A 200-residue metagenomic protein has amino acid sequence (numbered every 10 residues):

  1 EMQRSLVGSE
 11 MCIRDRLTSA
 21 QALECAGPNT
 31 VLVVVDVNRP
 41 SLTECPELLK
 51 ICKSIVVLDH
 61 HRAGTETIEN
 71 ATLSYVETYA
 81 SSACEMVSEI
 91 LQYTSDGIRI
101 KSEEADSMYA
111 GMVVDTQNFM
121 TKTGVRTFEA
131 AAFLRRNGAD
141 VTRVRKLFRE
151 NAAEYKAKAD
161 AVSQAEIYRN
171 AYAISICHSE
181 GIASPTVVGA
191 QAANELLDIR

Functional and structural regions predicted by a protein language model:
E1, S5, S9, L23-V31 (+2 more regions): Hydrophobic helix-and-loop "lid/oligomerization" segment in the mid-to-C-terminal part of catalytic domains
E1, S5, S9-K50: N-terminal small/polar loop signature for handling phosphorylated ligands or for N-terminal nucleophile
I13, K50-V56, Y93, R126: A glycine- and small-aliphatic-rich helix-loop capping segment at beta-alpha/alpha-beta transitions that lines
A20-L23, T43-E47, S74-E77, G97-R99 (+2 more regions): A generic local secondary-structure boundary/capping motif
V31-V33, S54-L58, L73-V76, A173: Hydrophobic/aromatic beta-strand patches that form the interior of the parallel beta-sheet core in alpha/beta enzyme
V37-P40, H61-A63, E180-G181: Short glycine-rich anion-binding loops that position phosphate/pyrophosphate groups of nucleotides and phosphorylated
E47-C52, A130-F133: Catalytic-core regions built around general acid/base machinery
H60-A131: Short alpha-helices
